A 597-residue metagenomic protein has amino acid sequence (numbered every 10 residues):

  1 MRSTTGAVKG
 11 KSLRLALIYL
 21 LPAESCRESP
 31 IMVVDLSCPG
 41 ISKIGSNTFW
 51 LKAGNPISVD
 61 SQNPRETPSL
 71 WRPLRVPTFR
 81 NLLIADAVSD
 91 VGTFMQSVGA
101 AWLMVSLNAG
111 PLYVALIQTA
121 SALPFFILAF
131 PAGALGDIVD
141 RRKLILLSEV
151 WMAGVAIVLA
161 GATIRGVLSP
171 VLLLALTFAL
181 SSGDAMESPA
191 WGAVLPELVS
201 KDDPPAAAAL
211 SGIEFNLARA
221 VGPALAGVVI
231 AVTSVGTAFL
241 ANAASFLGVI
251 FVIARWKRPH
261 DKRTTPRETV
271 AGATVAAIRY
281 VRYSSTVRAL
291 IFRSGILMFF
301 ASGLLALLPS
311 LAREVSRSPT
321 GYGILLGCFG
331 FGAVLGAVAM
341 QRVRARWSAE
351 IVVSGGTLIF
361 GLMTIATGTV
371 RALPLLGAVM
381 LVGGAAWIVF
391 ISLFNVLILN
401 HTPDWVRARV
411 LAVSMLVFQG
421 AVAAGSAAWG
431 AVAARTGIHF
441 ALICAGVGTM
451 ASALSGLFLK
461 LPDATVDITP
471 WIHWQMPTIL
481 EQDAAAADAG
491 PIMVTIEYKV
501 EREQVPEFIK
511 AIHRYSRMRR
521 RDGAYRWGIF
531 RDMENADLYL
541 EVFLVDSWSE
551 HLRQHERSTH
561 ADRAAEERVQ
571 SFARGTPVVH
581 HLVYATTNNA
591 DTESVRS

Functional and structural regions predicted by a protein language model:
K43, N47-L51, P56-D60, I127-F130 (+10 more regions): C-terminal transmembrane bundle of multi-pass solute transporters/carriers
F49-W71, L459-V494, P506, K510 (+2 more regions): Intrinsic disorder in cytosolic terminal tails and internal cytosolic loops of multi-pass membrane transporters
P64-L123, Y283-G327: Helix-loop boundary and gating motifs at the non-cytosolic
T78-V98, Q118-V155, L172-A231, A241 (+7 more regions): Substrate-agnostic recognition of the 12-TM MFS/MFS-like secondary transporter fold
E197, F239-E268, L457-P470: Helix-loop junctions on the cytosolic side of multi-pass membrane transporters, especially the intracellular loop
V432, I492-K499, G528-R557: Short, well-ordered beta-strand segments in beta-rich or mixed alpha/beta enzyme and ligand-binding folds
T465, R517-R526, L544-H580: An amphipathic, aromatic/His-enriched active-site/gating alpha helix that lines ligand/cofactor pockets
E503-W527: Short amphipathic alpha-helical segments
